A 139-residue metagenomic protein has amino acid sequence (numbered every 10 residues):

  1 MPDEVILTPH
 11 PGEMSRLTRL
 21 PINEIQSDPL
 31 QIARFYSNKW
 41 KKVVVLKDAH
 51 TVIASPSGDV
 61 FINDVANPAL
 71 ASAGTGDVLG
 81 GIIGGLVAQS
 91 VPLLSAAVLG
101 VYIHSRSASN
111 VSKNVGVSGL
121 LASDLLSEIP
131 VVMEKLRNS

Functional and structural regions predicted by a protein language model:
M1-V65, N138: Glycine-rich phosphate/dinucleotide-binding loop and adjoining beta-alpha-beta core of small-molecule
R16, S72-I103: Short, small-residue alpha-helix embedded
L17-T18, D64-L70, G80, G84 (+1 more regions): Short beta-alpha connecting loops at secondary-structure transitions that line or flank enzyme active sites
R19-I22, V65-P68, T75, G116 (+2 more regions): Short capping/connector residues at structural and topological boundaries
N23-D28, S90-S95, G116-L120: Short, charged, surface-exposed loops that flank catalytic or proteolytic processing sites
P29-S37, L93-S107, A122-P130: Short, well-structured alpha-helical segments that form the helix of a local strand-helix-strand
A108-S139: Charged C-terminal helix
